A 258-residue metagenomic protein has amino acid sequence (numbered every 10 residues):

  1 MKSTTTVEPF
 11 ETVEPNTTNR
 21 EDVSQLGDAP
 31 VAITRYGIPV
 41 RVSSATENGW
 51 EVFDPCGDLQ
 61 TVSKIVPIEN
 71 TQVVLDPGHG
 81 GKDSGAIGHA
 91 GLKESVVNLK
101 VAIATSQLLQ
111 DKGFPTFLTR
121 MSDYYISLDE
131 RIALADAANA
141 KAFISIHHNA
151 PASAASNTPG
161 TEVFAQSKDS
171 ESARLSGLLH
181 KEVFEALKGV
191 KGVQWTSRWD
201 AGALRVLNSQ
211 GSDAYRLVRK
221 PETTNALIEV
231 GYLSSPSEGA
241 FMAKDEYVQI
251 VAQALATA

Functional and structural regions predicted by a protein language model:
M1-A258: Catalytic-site microenvironment of enzymes that process N-acetyl-hexosamine-containing cell-wall polysaccharides
